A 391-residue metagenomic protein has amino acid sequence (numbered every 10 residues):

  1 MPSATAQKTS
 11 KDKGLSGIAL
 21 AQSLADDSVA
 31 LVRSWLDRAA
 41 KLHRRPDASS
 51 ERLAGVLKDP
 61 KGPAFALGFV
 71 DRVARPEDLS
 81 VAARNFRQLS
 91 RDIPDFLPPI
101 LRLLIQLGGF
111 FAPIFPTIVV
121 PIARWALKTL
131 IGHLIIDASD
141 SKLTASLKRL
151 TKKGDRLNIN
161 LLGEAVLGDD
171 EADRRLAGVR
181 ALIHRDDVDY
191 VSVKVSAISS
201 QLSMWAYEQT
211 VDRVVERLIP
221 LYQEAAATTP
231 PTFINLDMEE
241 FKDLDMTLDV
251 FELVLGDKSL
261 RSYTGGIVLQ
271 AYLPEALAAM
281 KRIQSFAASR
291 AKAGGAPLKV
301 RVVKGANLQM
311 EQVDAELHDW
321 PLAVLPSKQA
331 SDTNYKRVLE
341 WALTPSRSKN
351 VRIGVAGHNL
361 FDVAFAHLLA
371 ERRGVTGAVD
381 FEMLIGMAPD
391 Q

Functional and structural regions predicted by a protein language model:
P2-Q391: Positively charged, amphipathic and often flexible ligand-engagement surfaces
